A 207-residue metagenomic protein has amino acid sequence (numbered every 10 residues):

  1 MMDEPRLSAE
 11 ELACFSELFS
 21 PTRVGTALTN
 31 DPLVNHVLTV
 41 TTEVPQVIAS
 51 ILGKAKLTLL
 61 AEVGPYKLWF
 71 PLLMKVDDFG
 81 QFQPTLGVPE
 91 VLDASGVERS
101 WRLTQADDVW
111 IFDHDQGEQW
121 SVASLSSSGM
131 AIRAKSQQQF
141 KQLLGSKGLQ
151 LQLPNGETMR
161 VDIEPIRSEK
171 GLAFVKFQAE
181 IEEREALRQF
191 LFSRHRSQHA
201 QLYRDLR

Functional and structural regions predicted by a protein language model:
M1-R207: Structured alpha-helical
